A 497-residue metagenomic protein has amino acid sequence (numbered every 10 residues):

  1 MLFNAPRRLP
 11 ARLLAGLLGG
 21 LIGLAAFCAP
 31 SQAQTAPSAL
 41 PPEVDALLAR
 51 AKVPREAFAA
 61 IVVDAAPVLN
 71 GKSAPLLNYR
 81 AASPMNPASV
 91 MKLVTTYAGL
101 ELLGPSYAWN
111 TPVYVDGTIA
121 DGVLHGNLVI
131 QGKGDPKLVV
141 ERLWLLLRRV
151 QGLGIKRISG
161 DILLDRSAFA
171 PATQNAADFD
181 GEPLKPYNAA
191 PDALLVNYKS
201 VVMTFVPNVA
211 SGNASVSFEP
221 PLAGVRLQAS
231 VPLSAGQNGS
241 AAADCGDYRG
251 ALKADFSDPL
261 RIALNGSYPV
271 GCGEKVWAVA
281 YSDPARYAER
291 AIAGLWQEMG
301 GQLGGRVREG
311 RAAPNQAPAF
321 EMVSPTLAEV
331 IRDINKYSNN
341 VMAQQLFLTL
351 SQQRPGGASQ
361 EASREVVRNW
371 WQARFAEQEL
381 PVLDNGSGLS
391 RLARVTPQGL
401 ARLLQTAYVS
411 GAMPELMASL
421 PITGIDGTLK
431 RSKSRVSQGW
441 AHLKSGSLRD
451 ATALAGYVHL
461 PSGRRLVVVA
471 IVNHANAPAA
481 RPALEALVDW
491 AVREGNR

Functional and structural regions predicted by a protein language model:
M1-A11: N-terminal secretory signal peptides that target proteins for export/translocation
R12-A26: Bacterial N-terminal signal peptides
F27-A33: Sec/Tat signal peptide C-region and signal peptidase I cleavage site
A33-N70, L77-P84, R149-G152: Beta-lactamase-like hydrolase cores
Q34-A51, E101-E377, A486, R493-R497: Conserved serine DD-peptidase/penicillin-binding transpeptidase domain and beta-lactam-recognizing active-site
S73, K92-G99, I162, L194 (+6 more regions): Residue-level preference for non-acidic, small/hydrophobic
L76-N78, Y337, F347-R497: Small-residue-rich helix-loop
N78-A98: Short active-site loop at a secondary-structure junction that contains or immediately precedes the catalytic residue(s)
